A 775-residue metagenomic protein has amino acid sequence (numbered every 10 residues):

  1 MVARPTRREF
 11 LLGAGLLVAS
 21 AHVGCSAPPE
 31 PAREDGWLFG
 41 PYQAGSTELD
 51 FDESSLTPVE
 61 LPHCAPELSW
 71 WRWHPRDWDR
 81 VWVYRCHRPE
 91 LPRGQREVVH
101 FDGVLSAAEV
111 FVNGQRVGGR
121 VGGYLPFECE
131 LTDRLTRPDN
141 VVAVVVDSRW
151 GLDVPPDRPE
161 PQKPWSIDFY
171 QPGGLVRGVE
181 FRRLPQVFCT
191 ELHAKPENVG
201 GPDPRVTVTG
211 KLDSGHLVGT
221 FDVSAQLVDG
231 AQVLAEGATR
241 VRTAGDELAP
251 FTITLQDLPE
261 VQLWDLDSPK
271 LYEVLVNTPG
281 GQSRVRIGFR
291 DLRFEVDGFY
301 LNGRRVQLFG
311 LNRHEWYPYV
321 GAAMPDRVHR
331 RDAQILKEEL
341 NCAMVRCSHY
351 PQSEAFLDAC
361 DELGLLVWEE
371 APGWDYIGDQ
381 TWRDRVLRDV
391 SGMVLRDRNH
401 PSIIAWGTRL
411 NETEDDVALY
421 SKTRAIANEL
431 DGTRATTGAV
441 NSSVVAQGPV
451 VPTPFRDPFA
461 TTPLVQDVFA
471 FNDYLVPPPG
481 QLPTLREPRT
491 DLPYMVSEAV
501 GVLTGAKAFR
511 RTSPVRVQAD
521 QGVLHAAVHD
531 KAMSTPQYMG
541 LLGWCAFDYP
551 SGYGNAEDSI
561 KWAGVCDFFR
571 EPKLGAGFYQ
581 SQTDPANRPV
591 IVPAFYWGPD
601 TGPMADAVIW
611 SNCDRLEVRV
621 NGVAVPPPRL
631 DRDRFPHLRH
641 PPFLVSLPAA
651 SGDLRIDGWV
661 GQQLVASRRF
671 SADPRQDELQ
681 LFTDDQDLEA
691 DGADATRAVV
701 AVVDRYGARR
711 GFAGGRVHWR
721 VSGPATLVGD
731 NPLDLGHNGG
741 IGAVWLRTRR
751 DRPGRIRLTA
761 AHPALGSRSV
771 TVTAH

Functional and structural regions predicted by a protein language model:
V2-L17: N-terminal secretory signal peptides and thylakoid transit peptides that target proteins across membranes
P28-G45, S55-P89, D102-V104, D147-H216 (+5 more regions): Non-catalytic, glycine-rich low-complexity segments
G40-Y42, D79-E191, G215, E354 (+5 more regions): Accessory beta-strand-rich segments of carbohydrate-active enzymes
P66-H87, Q95-H100, L105-F111, G118 (+5 more regions): Active-site-adjacent substrate/metal-binding segments within catalytic domains of carbohydrate-active enzymes
D139, S214-R293: Extended acidic/polar, glycine-enriched regions that form or flank non-catalytic beta-rich accessory modules
D203-R240, A607-P627, L654-G658, V717: Beta-strand-rich binding/interaction modules
V208-L212, A607-S611, F682, A693-G711 (+1 more regions): Beta-strand-rich structural segments
E338, M344-E571, G575, Y579-T601 (+3 more regions): Substrate-binding/catalytic cleft of secreted carbohydrate-active enzymes, primarily glycoside hydrolases
